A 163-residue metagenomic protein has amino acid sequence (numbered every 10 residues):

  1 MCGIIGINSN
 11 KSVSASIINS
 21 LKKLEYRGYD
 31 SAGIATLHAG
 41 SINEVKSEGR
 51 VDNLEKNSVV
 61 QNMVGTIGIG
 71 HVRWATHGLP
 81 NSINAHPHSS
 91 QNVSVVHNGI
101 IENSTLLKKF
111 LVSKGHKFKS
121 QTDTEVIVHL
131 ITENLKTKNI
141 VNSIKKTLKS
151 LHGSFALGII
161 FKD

Functional and structural regions predicted by a protein language model:
M1-D163: Conserved short alpha-helical segments that host acidic/polar catalytic motifs at enzyme active sites
